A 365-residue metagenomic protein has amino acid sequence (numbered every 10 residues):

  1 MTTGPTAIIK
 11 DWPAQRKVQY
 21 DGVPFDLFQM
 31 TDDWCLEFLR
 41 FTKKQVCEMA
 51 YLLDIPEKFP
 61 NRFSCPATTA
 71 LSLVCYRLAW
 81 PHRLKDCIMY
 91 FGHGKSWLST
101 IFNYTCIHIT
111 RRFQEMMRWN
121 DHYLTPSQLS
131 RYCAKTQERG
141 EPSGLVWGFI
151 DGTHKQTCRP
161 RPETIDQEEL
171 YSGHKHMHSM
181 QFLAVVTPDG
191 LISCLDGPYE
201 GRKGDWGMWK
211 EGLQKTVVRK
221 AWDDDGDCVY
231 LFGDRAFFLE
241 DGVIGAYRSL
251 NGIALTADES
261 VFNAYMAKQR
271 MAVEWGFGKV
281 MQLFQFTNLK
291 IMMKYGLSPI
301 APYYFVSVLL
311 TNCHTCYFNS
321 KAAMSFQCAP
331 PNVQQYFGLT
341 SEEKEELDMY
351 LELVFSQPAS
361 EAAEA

Functional and structural regions predicted by a protein language model:
M1-N61, R111-Q114, N319-S320, M324-C328 (+1 more regions): Charged, often Cys/His-bearing segments associated with DNA-binding zinc-finger transcription factors
T42, L73, C87: Short alpha-helical segments in extracytoplasmic peptidoglycan/chitin-binding modules and envelope-associated proteins
K43, A67-T68: Alpha-helix N-capping/helix-start residues
Q45-E48, Y76, I101, G276: Amphipathic, well-ordered alpha-helical segments in soluble domains
C47-C65, P81-R83, F284-N288: Structural recognition of short helix-loop-helix hairpins that underlie histone-fold modules
E48-A50, L73, Y132: A structural signal for short hydrophobic/aromatic patches embedded in well-ordered alpha helices
T68-W80: Short, amphipathic alpha-helical "recognition" segments used to contact nucleic acids or chromatin
R83-A365: Short, well-ordered secondary-structure "scaffold" segments embedded in the functional core of diverse domains
